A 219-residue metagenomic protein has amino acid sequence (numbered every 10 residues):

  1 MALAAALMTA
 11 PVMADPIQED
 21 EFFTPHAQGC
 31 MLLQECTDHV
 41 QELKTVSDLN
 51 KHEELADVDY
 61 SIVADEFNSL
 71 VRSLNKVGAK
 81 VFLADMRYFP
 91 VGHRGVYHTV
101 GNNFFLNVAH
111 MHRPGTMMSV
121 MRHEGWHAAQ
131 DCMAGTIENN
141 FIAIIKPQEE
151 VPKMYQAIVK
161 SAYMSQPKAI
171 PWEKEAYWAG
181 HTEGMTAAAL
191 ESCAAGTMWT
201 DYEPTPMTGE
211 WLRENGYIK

Functional and structural regions predicted by a protein language model:
M1-A4: Sec-dependent signal peptide recognition, specifically the positively charged N-region followed immediately by
T9-P11: N-terminal signal peptide c-region/cleavage motif recognized by signal peptidases
D15-P16, H26-V100: Auxiliary, metal-adjacent structural segments of Zn-dependent hydrolase domains
V63-E66, L70, M117, M121 (+5 more regions): Stable alpha-helical elements in mature extracytoplasmic
D85-R87, V108-H110, C132-G135: A mature extracytoplasmic/lumenal domain signature
F104-M121: Short pre-active-site segment immediately N-terminal to the catalytic Zn-binding motif
G125-A143: Catalytic Zn2+-binding segment of zinc metalloproteases
N140-K219: Metalloprotease/metallohydrolase-associated module, dominated by Zn2+-dependent proteases
